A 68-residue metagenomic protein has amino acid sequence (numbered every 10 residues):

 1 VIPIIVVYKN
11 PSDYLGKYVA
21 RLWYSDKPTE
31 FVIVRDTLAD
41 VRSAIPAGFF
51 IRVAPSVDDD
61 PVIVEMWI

Functional and structural regions predicted by a protein language model:
V1-K17, F50-A54: Short N-terminal "domain-start" leader segments that mark the transition from disordered tails or signal peptides into
I5, E30-V32, P61-V62: Residue-level marker of intrinsically disordered, low-complexity segments enriched for small/polar residues
V6-Y8, R21, E65: Residues in well-ordered beta-strands of folded domains
K9, R35, D58-D59: Intrinsic-disorder/low-complexity regions
Y14-E30: A short, structured beta-strand/loop element
G16, S43-P46, V64-M66: A ubiquitous, low-specificity "background" feature that marks scattered single residues across proteins without
D26, E30-P55: A short, charged, amphipathic alpha-helix used as a generic interaction element across diverse proteins
F50-I68: Short, mixed-charge low-complexity intrinsically disordered segments
